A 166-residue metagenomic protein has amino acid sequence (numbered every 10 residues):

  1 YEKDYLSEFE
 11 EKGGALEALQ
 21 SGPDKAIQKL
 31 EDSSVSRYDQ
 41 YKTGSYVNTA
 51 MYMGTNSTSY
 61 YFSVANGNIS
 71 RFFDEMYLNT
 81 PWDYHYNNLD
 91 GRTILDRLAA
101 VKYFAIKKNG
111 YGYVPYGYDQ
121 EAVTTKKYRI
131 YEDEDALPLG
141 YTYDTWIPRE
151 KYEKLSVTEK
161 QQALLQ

Functional and structural regions predicted by a protein language model:
Y1-Q166: Soluble catalytic regions of membrane-associated enzymes that act on cell-envelope and secretory-pathway components
